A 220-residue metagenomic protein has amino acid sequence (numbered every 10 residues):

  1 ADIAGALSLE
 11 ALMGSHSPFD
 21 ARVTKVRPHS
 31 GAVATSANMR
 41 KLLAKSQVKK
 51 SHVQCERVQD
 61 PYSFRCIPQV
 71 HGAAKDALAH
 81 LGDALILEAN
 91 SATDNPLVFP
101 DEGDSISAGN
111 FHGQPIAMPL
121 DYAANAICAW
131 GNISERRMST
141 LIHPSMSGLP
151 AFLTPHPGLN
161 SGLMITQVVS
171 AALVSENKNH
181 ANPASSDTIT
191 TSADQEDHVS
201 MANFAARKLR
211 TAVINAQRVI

Functional and structural regions predicted by a protein language model:
G5: P-loop NTPase catalytic cores that bind/hydrolyze ATP
L9-N132: Accessory "access/gating" subregions that flank catalytic or transport cores
Q114-V219: C-terminal catalytic subdomain
